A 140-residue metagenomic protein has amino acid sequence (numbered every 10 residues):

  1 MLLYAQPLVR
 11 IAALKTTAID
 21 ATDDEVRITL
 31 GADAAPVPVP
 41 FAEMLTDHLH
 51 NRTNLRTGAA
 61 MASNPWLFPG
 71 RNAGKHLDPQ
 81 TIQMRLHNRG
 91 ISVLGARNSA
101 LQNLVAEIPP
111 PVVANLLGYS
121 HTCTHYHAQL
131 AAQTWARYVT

Functional and structural regions predicted by a protein language model:
M1-D23: Short, charged phosphate-coordinating catalytic segments
M1-L3, I11, I28, L45-H48 (+3 more regions): Short, structured motif recognition centered on aromatic/hydrophobic residues
Y4, P79-L116, Q133-W135, T140: Short, basic (Lys/Arg/His-rich) helix/loop patches that form interaction surfaces in the mid-to-C-terminal regions
I11, V113, T124-H127: Helix-turn-helix DNA-binding helix
A13, L49-L55, A59, S63-L67 (+2 more regions): Long compositionally biased, domain-poor regions of proteins
K15, L117, A128: DNA major-groove recognition helix of helix-turn-helix
T17-T22, N54, G90-I91, T122-C123: Solenoid-like repeat scaffolds
D20-N72: Basic, alpha-helical nucleic-acid-contacting "clamp/cap" segments
